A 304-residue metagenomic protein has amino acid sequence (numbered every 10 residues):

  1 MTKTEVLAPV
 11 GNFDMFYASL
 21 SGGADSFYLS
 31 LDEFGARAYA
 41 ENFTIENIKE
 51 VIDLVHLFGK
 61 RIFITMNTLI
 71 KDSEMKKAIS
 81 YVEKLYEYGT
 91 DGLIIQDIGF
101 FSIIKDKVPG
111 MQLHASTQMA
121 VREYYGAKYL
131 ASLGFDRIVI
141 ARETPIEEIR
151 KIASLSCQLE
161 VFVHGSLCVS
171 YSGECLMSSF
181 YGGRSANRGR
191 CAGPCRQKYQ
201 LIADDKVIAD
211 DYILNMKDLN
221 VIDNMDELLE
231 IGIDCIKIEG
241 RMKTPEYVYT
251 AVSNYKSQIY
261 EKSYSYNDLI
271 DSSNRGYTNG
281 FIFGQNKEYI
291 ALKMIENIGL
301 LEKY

Functional and structural regions predicted by a protein language model:
M1-S21, S26-E33, I52, F58-T68 (+4 more regions): Surface-exposed amphipathic alpha-helical tracts and adjacent flexible/coil segments at the periphery of soluble enzymes
R37-L54: Glycine-rich, positively charged N-terminal anion/phosphate-binding segment
S102-D106: Short active-site loop/helix that positions an aromatic residue
A120: Beta/alpha (TIM)-barrel catalytic core signal, keyed to glycine-rich beta->alpha loops juxtaposed to Asp/Glu that bind
